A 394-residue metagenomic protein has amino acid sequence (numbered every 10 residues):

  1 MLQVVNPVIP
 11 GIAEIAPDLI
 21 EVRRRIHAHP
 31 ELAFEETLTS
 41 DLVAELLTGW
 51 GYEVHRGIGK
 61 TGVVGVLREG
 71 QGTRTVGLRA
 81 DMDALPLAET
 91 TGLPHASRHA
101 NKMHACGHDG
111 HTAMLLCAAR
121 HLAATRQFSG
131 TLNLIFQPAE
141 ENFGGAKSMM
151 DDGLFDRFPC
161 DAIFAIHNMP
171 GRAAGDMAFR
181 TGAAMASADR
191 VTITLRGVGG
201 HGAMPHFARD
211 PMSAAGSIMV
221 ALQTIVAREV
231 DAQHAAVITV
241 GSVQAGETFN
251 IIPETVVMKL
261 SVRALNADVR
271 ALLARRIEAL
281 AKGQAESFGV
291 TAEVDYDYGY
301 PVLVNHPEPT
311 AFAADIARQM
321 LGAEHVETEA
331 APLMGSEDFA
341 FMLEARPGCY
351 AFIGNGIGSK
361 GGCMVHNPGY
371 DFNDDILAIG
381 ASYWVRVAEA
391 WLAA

Functional and structural regions predicted by a protein language model:
L2-H104, D109, A113-L116, R120-F128: Acidic/His- and Gly-rich active-site-bordering loop/insert found across diverse amide/peptide-bond hydrolases
L2-Q3, E21-R25, A96-N101, I193-G202 (+3 more regions): A short small-residue
A16, I20, S40-A44, L115 (+6 more regions): Hydrophobic face of alpha-helices
I26, G65, L78, H108 (+8 more regions): Divalent metal-coordination and catalytic microenvironments
H29, H206-S213, A267-A274: Active-site pocket-shaping loop/turn-to-helix segments
V63-V64, L85-L87, T91-M103, D109-G110 (+2 more regions): Histidine/acidic-residue-rich, glycine-tolerant segments that coordinate divalent metal ions
G77-R79, A88, V191-I193, Y350-N355: Non-cysteine beta-strand/loop elements that form the S-adenosyl-L-methionine
G216-A394: Metal-dependent amide/peptide-bond hydrolase catalytic core, centered on the "pita-bread" metallohydrolase fold
